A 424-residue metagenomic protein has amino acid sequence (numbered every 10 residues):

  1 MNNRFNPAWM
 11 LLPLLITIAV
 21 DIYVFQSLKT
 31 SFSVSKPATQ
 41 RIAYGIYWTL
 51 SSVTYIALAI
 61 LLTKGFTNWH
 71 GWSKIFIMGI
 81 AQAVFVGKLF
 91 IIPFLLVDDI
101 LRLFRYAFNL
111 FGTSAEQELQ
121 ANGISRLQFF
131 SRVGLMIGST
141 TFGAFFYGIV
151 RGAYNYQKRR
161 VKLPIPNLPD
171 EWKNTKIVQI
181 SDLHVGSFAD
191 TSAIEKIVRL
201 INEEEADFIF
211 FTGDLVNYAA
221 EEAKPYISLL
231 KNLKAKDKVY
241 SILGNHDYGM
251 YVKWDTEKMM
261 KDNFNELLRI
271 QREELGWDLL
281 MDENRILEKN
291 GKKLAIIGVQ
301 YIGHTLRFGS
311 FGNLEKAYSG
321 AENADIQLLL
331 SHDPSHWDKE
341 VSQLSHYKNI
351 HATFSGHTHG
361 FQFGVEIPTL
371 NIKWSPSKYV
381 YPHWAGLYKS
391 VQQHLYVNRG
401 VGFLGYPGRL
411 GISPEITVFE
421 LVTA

Functional and structural regions predicted by a protein language model:
M1-Y154: Non-catalytic terminal accessory segments
P7-Y23, T63-S73, S125, G134 (+1 more regions): N-terminal active-site segment of His-dependent metallophosphoesterases
Y23-V24, V34, A59, F66-T67 (+3 more regions): Acidic, His/Gly-rich catalytic cores of divalent-metal-dependent hydrolytic chemistry
K74, L168, A193-E288: Core catalytic region of metal-dependent phosphoesterases/phosphodiesterases, especially metallo-beta-lactamase-like
I165-V178, W277-D278, N284-I296, E322-I326 (+1 more regions): Beta-strand-turn-beta hairpins that frame and shape the catalytic cleft of phosphate-ester-processing enzymes
V178-S181, I209-G213, K238-N245, L280-D282 (+3 more regions): Active-site neighborhood of phospho(di)ester-bond hydrolases with catalytic His/Asp-centered motifs
Y251-G276, K289-Q327, W337, R409: Binuclear metal-dependent hydrolase catalytic cores centered on His/Asp/Glu-rich metal-binding motifs
P334-T417: Conserved beta-sheet core of the metallophosphoesterase superfamily
